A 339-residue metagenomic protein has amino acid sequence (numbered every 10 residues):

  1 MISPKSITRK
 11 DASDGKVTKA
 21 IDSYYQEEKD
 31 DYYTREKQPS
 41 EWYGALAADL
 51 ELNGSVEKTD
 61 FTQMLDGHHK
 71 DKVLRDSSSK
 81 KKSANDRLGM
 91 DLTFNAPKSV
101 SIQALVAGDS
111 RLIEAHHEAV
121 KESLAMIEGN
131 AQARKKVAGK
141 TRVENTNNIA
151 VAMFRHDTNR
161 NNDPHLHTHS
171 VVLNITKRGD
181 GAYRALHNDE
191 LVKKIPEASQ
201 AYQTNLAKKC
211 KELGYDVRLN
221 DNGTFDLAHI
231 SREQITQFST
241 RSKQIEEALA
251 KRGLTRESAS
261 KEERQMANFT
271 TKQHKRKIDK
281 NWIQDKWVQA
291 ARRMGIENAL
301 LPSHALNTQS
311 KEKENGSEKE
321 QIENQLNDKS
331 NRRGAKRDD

Functional and structural regions predicted by a protein language model:
M1-R333, D338: Intrinsically disordered, flexible peripheral segments
